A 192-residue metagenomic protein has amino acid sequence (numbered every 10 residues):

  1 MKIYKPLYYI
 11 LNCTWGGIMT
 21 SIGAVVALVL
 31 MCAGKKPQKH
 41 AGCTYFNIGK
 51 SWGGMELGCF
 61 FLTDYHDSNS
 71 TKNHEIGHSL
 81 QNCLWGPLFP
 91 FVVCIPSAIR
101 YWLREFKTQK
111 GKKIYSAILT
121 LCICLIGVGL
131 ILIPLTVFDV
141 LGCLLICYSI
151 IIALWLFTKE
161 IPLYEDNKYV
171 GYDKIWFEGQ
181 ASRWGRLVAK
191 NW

Functional and structural regions predicted by a protein language model:
K2-G34, G49-K50, P90-W192: Metalloprotease/metallohydrolase-associated module, dominated by Zn2+-dependent proteases
C32-E56, H66: N-terminal signal-anchor transmembrane helix
K50-N73, C83: Short pre-active-site segment immediately N-terminal to the catalytic Zn-binding motif
S68, G86-P87, N191: General structural signal for secondary-structure boundaries
H74-E75, E178: Acidic active-site catalytic centers that drive phospho-/nucleotidyl reactions and related ester hydrolyses
G77-W85: Active-site-flanking alpha-helical
